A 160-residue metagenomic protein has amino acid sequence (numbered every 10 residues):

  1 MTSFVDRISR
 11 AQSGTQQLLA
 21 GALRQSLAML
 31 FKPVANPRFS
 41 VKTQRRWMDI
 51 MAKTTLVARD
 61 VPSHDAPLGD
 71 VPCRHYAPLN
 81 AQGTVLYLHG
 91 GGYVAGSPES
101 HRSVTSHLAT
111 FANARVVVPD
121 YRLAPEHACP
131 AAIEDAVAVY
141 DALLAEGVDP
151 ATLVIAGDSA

Functional and structural regions predicted by a protein language model:
M1-Y76: A glycine/proline-hinged amphipathic helix-loop "lid/cap" segment that gates access to hydrophobic ligand pockets
V57, P78-L79, V85, A156: A structural signal for the main folded, soluble domain(s) of proteins
C73, L86, L108, P119-D120 (+1 more regions): Short strand-loop-helix active-site module centered on a catalytic nucleophile
Q82-G92: Short beta-strand element of the alpha/beta-hydrolase
G92, Y121-A128: Alpha/beta-hydrolase active-site loop signature
G92-A95, E99-S100, V116, A142: Serine-hydrolase catalytic-loop signature spanning alpha/beta hydrolases and amidase-signature enzymes
E99-V118: Short amphipathic alpha-helix adjacent to the substrate-entry channel of hydrolases
